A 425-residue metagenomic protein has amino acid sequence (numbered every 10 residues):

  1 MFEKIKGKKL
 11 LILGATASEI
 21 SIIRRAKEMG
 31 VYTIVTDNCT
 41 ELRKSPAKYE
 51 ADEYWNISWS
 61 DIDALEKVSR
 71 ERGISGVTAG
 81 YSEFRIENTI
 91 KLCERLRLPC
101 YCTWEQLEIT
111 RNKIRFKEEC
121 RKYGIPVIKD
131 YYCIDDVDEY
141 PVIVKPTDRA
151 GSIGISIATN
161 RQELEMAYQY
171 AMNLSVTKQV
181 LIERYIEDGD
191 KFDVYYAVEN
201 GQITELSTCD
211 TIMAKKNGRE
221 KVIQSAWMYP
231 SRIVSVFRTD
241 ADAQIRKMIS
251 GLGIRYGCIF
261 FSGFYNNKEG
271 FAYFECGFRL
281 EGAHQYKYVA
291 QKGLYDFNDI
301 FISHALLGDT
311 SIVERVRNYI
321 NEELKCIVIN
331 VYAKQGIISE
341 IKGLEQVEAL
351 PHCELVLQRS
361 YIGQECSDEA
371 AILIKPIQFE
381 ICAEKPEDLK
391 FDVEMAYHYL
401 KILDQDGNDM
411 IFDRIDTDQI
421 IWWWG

Functional and structural regions predicted by a protein language model:
M1-T103, R359-I374, C382-D416, I421-W424: ATP-binding N-terminal substructure of ATP-dependent carboxylate-amine bond-forming enzymes
K8-L11, V142, I203: Conserved hydrophobic helix-helix packing surfaces used for dimerization/oligomerization
E94-G154, T159-R161: A conserved helix-loop-beta module that forms one wall/lid of the active-site cleft in ATP-utilizing catalytic domains
P126-I128, I155-G189, D193, G218-P230 (+2 more regions): Conserved ATP-binding module of the ATP-grasp superfamily
Q162, E187, Y195-I254, C258 (+4 more regions): ATP-dependent carboxylate/phosphate-activation module, predominantly the ATP-grasp catalytic core and closely related
E183, D193, R255-N267, V313-V316 (+1 more regions): A short glycine-rich, hydrophobically flanked beta-strand micro-motif that places a catalytic Asp/Glu for divalent metal
I259, A272, V347-Q364: A structural supersecondary motif
T310-P351: A glycine-rich beta-turn/hairpin centered on an aromatic-Pro dipeptide
